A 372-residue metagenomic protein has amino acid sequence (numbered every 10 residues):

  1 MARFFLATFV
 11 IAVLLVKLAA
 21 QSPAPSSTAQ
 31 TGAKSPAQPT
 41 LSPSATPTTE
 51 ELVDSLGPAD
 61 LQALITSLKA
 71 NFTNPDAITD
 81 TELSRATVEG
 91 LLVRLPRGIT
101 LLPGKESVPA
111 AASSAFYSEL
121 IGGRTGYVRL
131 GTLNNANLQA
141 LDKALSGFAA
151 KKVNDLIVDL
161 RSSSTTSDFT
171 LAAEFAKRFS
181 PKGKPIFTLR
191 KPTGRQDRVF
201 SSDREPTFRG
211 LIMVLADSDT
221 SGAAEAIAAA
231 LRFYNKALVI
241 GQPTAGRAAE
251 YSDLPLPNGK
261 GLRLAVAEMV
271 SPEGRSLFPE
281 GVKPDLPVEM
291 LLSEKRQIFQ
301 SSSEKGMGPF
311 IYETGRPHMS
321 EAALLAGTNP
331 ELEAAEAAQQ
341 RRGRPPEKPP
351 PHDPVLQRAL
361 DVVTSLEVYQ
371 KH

Functional and structural regions predicted by a protein language model:
M1-F4: Positively charged n-region of N-terminal signal peptides that target proteins for export
A7-K17: Bacterial N-terminal signal peptides
S22-T46, E51-I65, L120-L133, N137-I157 (+1 more regions): C-terminal "post-core" interaction segments
P47-I99: N-terminal activation segment of mature serine protease catalytic domains
A70-A77, R94-T100, N135-Q139, P272-E273 (+1 more regions): Short, solvent-exposed loop/turn elements at domain surfaces
A77-D80, L101-S107, L189-P192, H372: Short coil/turn segments at secondary-structure boundaries
G98-G131: Short beta-strand/loop segment at the start of cytosolic alpha/beta domains
